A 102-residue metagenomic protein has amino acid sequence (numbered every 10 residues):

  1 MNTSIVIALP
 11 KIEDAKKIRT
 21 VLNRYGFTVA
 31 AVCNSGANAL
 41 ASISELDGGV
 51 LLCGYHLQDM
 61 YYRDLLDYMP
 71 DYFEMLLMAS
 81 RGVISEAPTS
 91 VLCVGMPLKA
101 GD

Functional and structural regions predicted by a protein language model:
M1-N2: Phosphate-coordination loops involved in phosphoryl transfer and adenosine-cofactor binding
L9-A31: Two-component/phosphorelay signaling modules centered on CheY-like receiver
A15, G36-L40, G49-F73, S80-V83: Conserved phosphotransfer microenvironments
Y25, L46-D47: Active-site charged/polar residues at nucleotide-handling catalytic sites that mediate phosphoryl, nucleotidyl
A31-V32, L77: A structural preference for short, hydrophobic beta-strand core positions in alpha/beta folds
D47-G49, S90: Local beta-strand N-terminus motif with an aromatic residue
L76-D102: Output/docking surface of receiver
